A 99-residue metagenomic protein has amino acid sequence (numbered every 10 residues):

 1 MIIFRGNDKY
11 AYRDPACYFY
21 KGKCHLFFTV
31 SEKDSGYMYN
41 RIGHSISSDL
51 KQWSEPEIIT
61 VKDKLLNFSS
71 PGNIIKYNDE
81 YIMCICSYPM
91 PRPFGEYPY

Functional and structural regions predicted by a protein language model:
M1-P71, I75-Y99: Beta-rich carbohydrate-recognition and catalytic domains
